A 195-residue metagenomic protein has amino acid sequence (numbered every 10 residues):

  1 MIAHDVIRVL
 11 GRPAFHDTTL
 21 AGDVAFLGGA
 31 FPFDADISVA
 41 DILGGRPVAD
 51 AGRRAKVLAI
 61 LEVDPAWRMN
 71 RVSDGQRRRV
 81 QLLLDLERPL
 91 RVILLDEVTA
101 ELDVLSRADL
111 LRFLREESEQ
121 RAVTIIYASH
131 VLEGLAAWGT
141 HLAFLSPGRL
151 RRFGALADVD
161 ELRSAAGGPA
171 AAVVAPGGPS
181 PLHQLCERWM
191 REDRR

Functional and structural regions predicted by a protein language model:
M1-A25: ABC ATPase NBD coupling module
T19-G22, F26-V80, L84, R88: ABC-family P-loop ATPase nucleotide-binding domains
E97-V98: Walker B catalytic motif
D103: ABC-family nucleotide-binding domains
R107-R121: Helical segment within the ABC ATPase nucleotide-binding domain
A128-H130: H-loop/switch region of ABC-family ATPase nucleotide-binding domains
A137-F144: Conserved catalytic segment of ABC-fold P-loop ATPases
R149-W189: Conserved beta-strand-loop-alpha-helix hinge in the C-terminal portion of ABC ATPase nucleotide-binding domains
